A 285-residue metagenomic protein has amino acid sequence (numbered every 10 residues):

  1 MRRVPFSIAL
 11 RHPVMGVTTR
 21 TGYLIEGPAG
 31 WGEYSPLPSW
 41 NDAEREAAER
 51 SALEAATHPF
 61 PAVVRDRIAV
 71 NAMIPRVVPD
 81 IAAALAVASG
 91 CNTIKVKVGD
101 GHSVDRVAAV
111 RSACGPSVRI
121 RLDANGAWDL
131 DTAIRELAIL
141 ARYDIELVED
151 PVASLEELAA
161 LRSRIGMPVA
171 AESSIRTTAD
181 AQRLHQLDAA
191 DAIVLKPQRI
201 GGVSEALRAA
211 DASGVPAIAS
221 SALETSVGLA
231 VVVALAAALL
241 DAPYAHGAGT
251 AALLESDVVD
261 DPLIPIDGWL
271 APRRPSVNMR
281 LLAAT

Functional and structural regions predicted by a protein language model:
M1-Y23, W31-P36, E44-A47, S51 (+2 more regions): Flexible C-terminal active-site loop/helix
F6-V17, D66-D80, K97-V98, A124-D129 (+1 more regions): Active-site mouth loops of central-metabolism enzymes
Y23, W31, F60-R76, R106-S117: N-terminal small/glycine-rich loop or linker at the start of catalytic domains across soluble metabolic enzymes
G32-Y34, A84-G99: Catalytic domains of carbohydrate-active enzymes, especially glycoside hydrolases
P36-W40, V77: Glycine-rich phosphate/pyrophosphate-binding beta-alpha loops
A48-A88: Active-site cofactor/substrate anionic-group-binding motifs, chiefly glycine- and Lys/Arg-rich phosphate-binding loops
V96, G101-A230, L254-V259, L263: Catalytic core of soluble alpha/beta enzymes
